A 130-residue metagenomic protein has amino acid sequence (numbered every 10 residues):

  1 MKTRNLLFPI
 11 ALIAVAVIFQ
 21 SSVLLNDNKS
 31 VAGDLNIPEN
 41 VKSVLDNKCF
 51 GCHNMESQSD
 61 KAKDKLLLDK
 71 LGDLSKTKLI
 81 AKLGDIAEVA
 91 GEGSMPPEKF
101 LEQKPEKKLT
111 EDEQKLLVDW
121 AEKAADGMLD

Functional and structural regions predicted by a protein language model:
M1-D34, W120-D130: Post-cleavage N-terminal segment of exported redox proteins
L25-L45, E113: Electrostatic cytochrome c docking/interface patches
D27, H53, P105-A121: Periplasmic c-type cytochrome electron-transfer domains
K42, D46, A87, V118-E122: Non-transmembrane alpha-helical segments in soluble domains of secreted/periplasmic/extracellular proteins
L45-E56, L117: The canonical Cys-X-X-Cys-His
N54-S57, M95, E122, D126-L129: Charged/polar positions within long, soluble alpha-helices
S57-D85: Gly/Gly-Pro-rich "capping" loops immediately C-terminal to redox-active cysteine motifs in periplasmic/lumenal
D60-D69, A90-Q114, L129: Axial heme c-ligation environment in periplasmic c-type cytochrome domains
